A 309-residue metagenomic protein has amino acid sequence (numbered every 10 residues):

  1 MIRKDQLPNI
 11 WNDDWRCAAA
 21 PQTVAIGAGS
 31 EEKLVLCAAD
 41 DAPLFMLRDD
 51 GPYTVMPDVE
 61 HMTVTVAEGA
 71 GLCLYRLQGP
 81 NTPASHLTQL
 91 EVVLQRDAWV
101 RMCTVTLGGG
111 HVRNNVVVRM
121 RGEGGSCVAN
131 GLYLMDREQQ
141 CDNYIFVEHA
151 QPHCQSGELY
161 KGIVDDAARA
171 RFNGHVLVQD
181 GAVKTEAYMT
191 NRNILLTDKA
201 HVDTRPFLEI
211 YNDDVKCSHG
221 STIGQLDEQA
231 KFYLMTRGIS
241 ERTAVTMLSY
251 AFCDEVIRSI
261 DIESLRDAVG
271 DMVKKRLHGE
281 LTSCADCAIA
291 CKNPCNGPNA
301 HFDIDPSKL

Functional and structural regions predicted by a protein language model:
M1-A25: Short, Gly/Pro- and small/polar-rich lid/capping loops
C17-F232, T236-I239, I260-L309: Conserved beta-strand/loop scaffold segments within soluble protein domains that form the structured core and edges
L248-D254, V273: Small/polar glycine-rich anion-binding or flexible loop at a beta-alpha turn
F252-I262: Short arginine-rich
